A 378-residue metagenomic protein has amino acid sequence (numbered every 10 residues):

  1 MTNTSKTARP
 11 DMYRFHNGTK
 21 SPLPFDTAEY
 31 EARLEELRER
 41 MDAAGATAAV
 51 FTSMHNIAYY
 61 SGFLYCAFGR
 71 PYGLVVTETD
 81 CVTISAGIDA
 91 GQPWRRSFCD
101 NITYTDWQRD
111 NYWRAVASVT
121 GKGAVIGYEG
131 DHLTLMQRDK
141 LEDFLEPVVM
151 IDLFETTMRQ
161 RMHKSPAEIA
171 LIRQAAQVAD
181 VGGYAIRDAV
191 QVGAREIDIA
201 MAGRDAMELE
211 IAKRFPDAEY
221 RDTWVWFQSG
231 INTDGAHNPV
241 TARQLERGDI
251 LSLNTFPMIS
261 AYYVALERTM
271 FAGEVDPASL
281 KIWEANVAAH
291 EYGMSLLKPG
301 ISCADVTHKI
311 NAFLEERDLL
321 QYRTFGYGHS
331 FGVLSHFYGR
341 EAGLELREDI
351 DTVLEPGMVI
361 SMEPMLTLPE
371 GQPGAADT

Functional and structural regions predicted by a protein language model:
M1-T378: Active-site neighborhoods and metal-handling regions in enzymes and metal-associated proteins
